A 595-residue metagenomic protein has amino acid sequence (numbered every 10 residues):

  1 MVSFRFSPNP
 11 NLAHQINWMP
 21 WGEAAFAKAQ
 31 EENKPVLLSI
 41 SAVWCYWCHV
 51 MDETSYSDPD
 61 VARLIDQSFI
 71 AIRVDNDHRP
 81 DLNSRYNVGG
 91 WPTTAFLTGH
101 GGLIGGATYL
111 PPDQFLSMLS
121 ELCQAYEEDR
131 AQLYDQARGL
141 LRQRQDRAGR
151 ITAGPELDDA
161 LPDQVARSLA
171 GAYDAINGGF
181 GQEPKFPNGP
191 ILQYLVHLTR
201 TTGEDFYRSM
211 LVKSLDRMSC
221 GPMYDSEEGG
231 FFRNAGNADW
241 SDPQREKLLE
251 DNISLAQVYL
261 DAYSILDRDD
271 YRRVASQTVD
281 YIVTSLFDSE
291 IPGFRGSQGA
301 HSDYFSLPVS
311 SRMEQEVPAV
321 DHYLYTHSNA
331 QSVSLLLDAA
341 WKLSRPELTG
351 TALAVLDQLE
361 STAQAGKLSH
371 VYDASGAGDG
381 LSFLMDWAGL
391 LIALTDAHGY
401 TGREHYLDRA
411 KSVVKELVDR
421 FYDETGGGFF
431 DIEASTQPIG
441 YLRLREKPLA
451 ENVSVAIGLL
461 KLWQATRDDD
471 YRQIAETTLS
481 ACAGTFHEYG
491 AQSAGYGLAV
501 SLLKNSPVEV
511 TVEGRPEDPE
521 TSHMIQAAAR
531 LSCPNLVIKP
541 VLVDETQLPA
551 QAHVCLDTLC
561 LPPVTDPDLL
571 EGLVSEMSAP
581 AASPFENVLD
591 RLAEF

Functional and structural regions predicted by a protein language model:
M1-E32: N-terminal leader/targeting and pre-domain segments
V2-L12, S39-S41, Y46, V50-A62 (+3 more regions): Glycan-recognition and catalytic cores of secretory/periplasmic carbohydrate-active enzymes
F26-P35, D52-R73: Conserved helix-turn-beta segment immediately C-terminal to the redox Cys motif in thioredoxin-like folds
D75-D77: Conserved acidic residues
